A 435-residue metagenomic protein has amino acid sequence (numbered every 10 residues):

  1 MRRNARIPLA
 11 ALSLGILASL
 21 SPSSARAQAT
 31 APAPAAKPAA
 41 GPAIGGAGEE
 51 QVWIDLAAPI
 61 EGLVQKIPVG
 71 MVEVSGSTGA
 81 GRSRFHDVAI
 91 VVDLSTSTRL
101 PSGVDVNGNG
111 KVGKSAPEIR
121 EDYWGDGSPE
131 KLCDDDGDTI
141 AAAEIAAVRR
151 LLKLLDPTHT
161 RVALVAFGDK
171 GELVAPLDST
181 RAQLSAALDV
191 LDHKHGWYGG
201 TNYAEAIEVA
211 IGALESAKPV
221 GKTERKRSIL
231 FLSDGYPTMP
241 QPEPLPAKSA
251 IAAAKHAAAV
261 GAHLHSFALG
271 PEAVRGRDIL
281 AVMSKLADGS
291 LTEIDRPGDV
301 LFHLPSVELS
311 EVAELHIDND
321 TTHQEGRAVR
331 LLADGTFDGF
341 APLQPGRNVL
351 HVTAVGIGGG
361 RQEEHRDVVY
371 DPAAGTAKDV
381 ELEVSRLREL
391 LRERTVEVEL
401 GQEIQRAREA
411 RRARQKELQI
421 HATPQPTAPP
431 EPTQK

Functional and structural regions predicted by a protein language model:
M1-A5: N-terminal secretory signal peptides that target proteins for export/translocation
A10-S19: Bacterial N-terminal signal peptides
S23-R26: Sec/Tat signal peptide C-region and signal peptidase I cleavage site
Q28-P129, G221: Acidic, polar low-complexity linker/tail segments
T30, R84-S102, A143-I145, R149 (+2 more regions): Exposed acidic/Ser/Thr-rich ligand/metal-binding surfaces
A40, S290-T427, P432-T433: C-terminal "exit" segments of structured domains
G70-V74, T160, N348: Hydrophobic core residues within well-ordered beta-strands of beta-rich domains
R84-A89, S95, L100-D105, K111 (+6 more regions): Conserved, compact domain cores that house catalytic/ligand-binding motifs in diverse enzymes and effector modules
